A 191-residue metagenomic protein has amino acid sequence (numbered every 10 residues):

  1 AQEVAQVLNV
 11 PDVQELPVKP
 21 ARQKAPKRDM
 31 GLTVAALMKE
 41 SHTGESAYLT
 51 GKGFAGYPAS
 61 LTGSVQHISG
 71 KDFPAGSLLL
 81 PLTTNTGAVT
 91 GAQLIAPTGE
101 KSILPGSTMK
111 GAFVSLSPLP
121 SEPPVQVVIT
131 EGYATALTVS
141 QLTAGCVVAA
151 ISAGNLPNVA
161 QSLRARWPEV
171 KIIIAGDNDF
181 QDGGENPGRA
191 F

Functional and structural regions predicted by a protein language model:
A1-Y48, D179-Q181, E185-R189: Non-catalytic accessory segments of DNA primases and related replication-initiation nucleases
P26, H67-V170: Phosphate-handling DNA/RNA-contact segment within nucleic-acid enzymes
M30-G31, S41, S60-V65, T83: Class I S-adenosyl-L-methionine
S46-A47, G53-F54, L80-N85: Serine endopeptidase catalytic core focused on the charge-relay Asp
T50-F73: Short, basic/aromatic recognition patches
Y57, G154, N178-Q181: Short acidic, S/G/P-rich loop/turn micro-motifs used as interaction or catalytic elements
T62, A150-S152, A175-D177: Conserved beta-strand termini and adjacent loop/short-helix elements that scaffold enzyme active sites in alpha/beta
V170-D182: Acidic beta-strand-to-loop metal/phosphate-binding motif
